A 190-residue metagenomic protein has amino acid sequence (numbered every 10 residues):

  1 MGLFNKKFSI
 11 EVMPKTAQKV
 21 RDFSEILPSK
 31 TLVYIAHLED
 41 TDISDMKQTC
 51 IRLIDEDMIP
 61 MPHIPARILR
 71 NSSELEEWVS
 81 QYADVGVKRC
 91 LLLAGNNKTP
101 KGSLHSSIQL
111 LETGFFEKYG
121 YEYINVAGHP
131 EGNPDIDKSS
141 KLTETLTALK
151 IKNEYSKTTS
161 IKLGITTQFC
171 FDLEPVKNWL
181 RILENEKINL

Functional and structural regions predicted by a protein language model:
M1-T147, E154: Active-site beta->alpha loop and helix N-cap motifs at the rims of alpha/beta catalytic domains
V33, N189-L190: Short hydrophobic/aromatic-enriched beta-strand-loop microsegments
E56, E117-Y119, T158-S160, E184-N189: Short helix-capping segments at alpha-helix termini
S139-E186: Hydrophobic, aromatic-enriched interface-forming segments
